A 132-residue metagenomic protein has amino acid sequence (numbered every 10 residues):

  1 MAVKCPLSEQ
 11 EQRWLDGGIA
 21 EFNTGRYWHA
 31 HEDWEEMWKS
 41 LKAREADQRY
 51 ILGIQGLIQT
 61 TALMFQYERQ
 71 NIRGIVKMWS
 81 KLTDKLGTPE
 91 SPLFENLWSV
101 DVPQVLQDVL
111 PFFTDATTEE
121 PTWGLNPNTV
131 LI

Functional and structural regions predicted by a protein language model:
F22, Y27, W34-E35, W79-S80 (+1 more regions): Inward-facing hydrophobic residues that define packing positions of alpha-helical scaffold repeats
K42-Y50, P92-F94: Flexible helix-coil transition and linker loops at the boundaries of alpha-helical arrays
N71-E90: TPR/TPR-like (Sel1-like) alpha-helical repeat modules
V109-I132: A hydrophobic membrane-anchoring alpha-helix module
